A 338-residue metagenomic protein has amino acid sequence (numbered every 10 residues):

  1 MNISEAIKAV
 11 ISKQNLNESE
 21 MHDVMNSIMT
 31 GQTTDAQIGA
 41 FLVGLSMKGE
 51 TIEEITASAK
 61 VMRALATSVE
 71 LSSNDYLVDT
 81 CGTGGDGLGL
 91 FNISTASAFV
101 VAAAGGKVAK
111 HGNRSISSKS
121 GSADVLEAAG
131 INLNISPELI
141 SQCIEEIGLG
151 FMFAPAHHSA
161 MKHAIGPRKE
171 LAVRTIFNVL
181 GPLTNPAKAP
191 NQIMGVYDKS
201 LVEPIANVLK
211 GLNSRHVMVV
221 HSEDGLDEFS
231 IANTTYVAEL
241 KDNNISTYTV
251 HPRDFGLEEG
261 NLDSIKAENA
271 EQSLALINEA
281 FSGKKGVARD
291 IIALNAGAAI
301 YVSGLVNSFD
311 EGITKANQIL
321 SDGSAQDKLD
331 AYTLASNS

Functional and structural regions predicted by a protein language model:
M1, V10-I55, A64-S72, I291: N-terminal glycine-rich anion-binding loops that anchor highly charged ligand groups
I3-S4, M21, I38, I55 (+4 more regions): A general structural signal for well-ordered alpha-helical segments in protein cores
A9, A64-T67, L90, G105 (+2 more regions): Glycine-rich anion-binding loops and their surrounding alpha/beta cores
N17, T34-D35, T51, S94 (+4 more regions): Helix N-cap / loop-to-helix initiation motif
A40, A96-V100, I291, N295-A298: Short amphipathic alpha-helical face segments that pack within enzyme cores and frequently flank/anchor catalytic
G49-G112, I116: Active-site cofactor/substrate anionic-group-binding motifs, chiefly glycine- and Lys/Arg-rich phosphate-binding loops
R114-I131: Active-site-proximal loop->helix
